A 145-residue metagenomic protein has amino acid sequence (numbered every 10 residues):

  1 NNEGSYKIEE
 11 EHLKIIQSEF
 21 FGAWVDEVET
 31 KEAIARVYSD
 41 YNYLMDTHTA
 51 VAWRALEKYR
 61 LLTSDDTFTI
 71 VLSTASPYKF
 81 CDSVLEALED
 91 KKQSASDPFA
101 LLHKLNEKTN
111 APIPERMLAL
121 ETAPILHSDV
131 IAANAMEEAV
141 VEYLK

Functional and structural regions predicted by a protein language model:
N1-K145: PLP-dependent amino-acid enzyme catalytic core
